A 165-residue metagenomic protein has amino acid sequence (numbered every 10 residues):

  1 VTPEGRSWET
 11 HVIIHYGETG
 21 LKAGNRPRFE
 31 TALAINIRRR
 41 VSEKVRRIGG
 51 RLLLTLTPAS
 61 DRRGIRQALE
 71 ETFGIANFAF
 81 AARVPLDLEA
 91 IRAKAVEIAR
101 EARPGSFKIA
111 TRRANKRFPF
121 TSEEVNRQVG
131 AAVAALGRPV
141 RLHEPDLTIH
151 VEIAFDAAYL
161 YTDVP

Functional and structural regions predicted by a protein language model:
V1-P165: RNA-binding accessory domains that recognize and position tRNA/RNA substrates
